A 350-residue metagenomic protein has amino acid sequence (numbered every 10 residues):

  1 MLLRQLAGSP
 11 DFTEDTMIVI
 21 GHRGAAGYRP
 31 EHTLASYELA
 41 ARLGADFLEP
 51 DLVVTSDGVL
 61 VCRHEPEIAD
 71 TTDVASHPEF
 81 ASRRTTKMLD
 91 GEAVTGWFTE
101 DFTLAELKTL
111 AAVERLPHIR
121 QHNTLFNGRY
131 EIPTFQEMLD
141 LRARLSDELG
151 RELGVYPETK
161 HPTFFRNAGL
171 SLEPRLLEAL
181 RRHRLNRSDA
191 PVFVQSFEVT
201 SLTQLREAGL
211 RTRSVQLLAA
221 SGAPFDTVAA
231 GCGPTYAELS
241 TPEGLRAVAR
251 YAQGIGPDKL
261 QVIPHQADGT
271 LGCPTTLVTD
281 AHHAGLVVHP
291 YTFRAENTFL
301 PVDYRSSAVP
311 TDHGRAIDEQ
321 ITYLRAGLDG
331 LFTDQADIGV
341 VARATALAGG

Functional and structural regions predicted by a protein language model:
M1-G350: Phosphate-group recognition and catalysis centered on beta-loop-alpha active-site segments
